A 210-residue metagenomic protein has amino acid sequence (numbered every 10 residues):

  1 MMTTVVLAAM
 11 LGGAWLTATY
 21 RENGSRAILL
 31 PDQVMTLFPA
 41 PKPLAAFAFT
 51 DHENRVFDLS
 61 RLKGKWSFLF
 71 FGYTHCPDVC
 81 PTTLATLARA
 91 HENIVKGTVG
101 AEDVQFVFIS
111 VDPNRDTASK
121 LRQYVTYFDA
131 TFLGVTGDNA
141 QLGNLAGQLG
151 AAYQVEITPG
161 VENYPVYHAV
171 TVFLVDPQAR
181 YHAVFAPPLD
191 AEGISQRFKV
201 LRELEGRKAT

Functional and structural regions predicted by a protein language model:
M1-A46, T210: N-terminal targeting signals for export/organelle localization
L44-A45, W66-S67, A169-T171: Short loop/turn microsegments at loop-to-beta-strand junctions
A48-F49, L174: Hydrophobic beta-strand positions
F57-T83, L87: Short active-site neighborhood of thiol/selenol oxidoreductases, capturing the structured segment around
K65, L84-F108: Conserved helix-turn-beta segment immediately C-terminal to the redox Cys motif in thioredoxin-like folds
G100-D116, T131-A140: Thiol-based oxidoreductase modules, predominantly thioredoxin-like and allied folds used for disulfide exchange
R122-A169: Short, internal strand/loop/helix patches that form the active-site neighborhood or redox-interaction surface
T158-T210: Thiol-/selenol-based redox modules, centered on thioredoxin-like and closely related oxidoreductase domains
